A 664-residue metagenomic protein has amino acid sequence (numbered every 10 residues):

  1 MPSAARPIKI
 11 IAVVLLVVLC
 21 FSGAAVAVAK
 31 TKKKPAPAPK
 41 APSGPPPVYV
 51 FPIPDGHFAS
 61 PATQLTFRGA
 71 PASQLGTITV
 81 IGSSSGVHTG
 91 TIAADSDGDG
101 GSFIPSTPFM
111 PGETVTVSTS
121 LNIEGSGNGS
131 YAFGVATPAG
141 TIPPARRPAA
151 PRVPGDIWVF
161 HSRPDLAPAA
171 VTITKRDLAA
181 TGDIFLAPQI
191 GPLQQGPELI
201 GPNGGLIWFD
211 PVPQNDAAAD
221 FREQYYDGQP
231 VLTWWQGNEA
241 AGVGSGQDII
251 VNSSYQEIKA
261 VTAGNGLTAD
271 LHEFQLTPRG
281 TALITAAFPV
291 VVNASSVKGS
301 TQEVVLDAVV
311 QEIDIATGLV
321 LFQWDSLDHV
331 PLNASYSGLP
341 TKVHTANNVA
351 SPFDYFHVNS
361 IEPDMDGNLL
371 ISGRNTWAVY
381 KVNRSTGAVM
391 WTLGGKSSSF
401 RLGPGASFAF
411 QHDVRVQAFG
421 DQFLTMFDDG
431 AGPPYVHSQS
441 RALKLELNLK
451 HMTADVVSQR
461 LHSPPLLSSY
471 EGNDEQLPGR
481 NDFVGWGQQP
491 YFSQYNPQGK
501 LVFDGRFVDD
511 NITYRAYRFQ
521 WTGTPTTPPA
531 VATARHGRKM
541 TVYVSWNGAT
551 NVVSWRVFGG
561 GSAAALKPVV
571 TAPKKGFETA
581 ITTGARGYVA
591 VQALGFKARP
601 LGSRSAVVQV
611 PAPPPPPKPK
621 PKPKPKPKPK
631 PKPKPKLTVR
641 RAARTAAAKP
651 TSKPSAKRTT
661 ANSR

Functional and structural regions predicted by a protein language model:
M1-A12: Bacterial N-terminal signal peptides that target proteins for export
K9, E312, K381, K632-K634 (+1 more regions): A general lysine-centric signal
A12-S22: Bacterial N-terminal signal peptides
A24-V28: Sec/Tat signal peptide C-region and signal peptidase I cleavage site
A29-H57, F519-M540, P613-P614: Short, compositionally biased P/S/T/A/G/V-rich stretches that sit at domain boundaries
K30-A36, K40, P614-R664: Ser/Thr/Gly/Pro-rich low-complexity, disordered linker/stalk segments of secreted and cell-surface proteins
K30-R147, W555, V608: Acidic, low-complexity Ser/Thr/Gly/Pro-rich repeat segments typical of extracellular/periplasmic and surface-exposed
T137-P613: Histidine-/acidic-rich catalytic cores in large beta-rich domains
